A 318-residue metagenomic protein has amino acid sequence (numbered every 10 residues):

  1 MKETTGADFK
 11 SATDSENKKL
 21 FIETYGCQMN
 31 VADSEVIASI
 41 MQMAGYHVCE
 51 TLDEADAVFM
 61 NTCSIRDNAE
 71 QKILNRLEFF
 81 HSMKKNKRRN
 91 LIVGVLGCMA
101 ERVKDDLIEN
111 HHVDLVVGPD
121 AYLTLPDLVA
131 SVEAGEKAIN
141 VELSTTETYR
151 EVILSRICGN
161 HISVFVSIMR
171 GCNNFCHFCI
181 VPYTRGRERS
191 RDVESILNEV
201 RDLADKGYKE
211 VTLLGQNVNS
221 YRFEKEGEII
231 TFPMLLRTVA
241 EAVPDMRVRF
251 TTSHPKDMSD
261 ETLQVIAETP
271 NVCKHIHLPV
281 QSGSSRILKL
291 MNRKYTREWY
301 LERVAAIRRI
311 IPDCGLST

Functional and structural regions predicted by a protein language model:
M1-Y221, I276, E298-R309: Proteins enriched for Cys/Gly/acidic motifs involved in redox and nucleic-acid/cofactor modification
V93-G97, D205-T318: Conserved SAM/AdoMet-binding glycine-rich loop
